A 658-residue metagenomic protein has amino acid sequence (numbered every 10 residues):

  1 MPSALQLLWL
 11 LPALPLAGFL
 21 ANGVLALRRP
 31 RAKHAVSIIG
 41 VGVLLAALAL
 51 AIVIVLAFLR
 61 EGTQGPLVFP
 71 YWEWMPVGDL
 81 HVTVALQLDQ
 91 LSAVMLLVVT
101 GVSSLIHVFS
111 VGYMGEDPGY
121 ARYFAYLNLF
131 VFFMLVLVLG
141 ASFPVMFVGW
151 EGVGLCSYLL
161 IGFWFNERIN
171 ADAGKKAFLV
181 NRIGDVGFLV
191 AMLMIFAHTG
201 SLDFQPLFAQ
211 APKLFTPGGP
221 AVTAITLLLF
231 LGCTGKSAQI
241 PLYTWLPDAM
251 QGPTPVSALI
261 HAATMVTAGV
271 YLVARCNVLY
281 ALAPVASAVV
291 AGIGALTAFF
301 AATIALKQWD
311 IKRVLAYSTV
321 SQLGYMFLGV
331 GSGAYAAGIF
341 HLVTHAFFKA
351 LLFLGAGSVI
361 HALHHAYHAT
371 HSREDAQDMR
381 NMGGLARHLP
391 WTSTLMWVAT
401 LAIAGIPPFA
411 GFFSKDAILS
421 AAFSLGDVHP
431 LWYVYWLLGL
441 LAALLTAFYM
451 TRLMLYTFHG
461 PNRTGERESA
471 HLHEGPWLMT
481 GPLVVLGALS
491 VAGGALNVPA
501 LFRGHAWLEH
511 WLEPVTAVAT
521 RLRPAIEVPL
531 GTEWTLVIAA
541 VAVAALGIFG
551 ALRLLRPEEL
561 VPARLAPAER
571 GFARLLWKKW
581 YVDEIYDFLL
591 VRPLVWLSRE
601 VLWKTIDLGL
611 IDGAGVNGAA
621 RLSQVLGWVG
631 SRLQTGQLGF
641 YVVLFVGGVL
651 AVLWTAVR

Functional and structural regions predicted by a protein language model:
M1-A13, A32-G42, L80-V98, V136-G149 (+8 more regions): Membrane-entry segments of alpha-helical transmembrane domains in multi-pass membrane proteins
M1-W9, A13, V24-A125, A197-G219 (+4 more regions): Transmembrane helix-loop-helix hairpins at membrane boundaries of multipass inner-membrane proteins
G18-G23, L105-H107, A302-I304, L453 (+2 more regions): Alpha-helical transmembrane segments
R31-A46, G174-G187, R387-W397, H473-A488 (+1 more regions): Alpha-helical transmembrane segments and their helix-start/interface "positive-inside/aromatic belt" motifs in integral
G42-L59, G184-M194, M396-A404, P482-G504 (+2 more regions): Hydrophobic alpha-helical membrane-insertion segments
L48-I52, F347-S358, L444-L453, V543-R564: Hydrophobic alpha-helical membrane-embedded segments
Q64, V77-Q90, P499-A540, L552-R658: Aromatic-capped, Gly/Pro-kinked transmembrane alpha-helices
L105-M146, L155-E474, A495: Hydrophobic transmembrane alpha-helices and their helix-loop junctions in integral membrane proteins
